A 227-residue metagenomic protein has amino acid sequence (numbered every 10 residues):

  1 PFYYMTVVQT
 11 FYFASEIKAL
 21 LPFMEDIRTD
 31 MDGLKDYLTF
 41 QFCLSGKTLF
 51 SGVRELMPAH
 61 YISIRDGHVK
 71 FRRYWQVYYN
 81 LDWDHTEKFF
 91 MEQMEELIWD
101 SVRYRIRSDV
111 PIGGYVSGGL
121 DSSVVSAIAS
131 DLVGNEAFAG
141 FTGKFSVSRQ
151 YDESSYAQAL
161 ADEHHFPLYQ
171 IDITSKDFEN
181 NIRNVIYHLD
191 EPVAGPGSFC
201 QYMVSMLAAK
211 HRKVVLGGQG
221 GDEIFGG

Functional and structural regions predicted by a protein language model:
P1-L189, Q201: Cysteine-centered catalytic environments shared across enzyme families
V193-C200: Catalytic subdomain that performs nucleotidyl-dependent activation
M203-G227: Active-site adenylate/phosphate-handling loop in enzymes that bind or generate adenylated species
